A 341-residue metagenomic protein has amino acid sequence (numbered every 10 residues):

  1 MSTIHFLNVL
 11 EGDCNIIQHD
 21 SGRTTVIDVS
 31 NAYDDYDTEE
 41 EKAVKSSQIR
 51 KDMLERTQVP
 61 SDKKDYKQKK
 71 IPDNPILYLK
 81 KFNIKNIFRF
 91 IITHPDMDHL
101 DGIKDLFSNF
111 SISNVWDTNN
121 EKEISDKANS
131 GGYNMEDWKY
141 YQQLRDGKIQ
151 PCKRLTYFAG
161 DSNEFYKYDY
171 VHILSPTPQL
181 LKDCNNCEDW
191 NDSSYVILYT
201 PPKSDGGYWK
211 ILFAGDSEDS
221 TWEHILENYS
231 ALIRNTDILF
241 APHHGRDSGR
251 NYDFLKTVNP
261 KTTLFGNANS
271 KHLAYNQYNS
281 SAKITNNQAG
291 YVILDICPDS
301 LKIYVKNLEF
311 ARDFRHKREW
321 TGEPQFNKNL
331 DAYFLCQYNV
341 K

Functional and structural regions predicted by a protein language model:
M1-N86, K153-R234, I293-P298, V305-K341: Core dinuclear metal-dependent hydrolase active-site scaffold
E11-D13, N31-D34, P95-H99, E121-I124 (+5 more regions): Solvent-exposed loop/turn segments at secondary-structure junctions within structured extracellular/periplasmic domains
T25-V26, I91, W116, I211-A214 (+2 more regions): Structural motif
D35-K42, I124-Y133, H272-Q277, I293-C297: Short, charged, surface-exposed secondary-structure boundary motifs
I71, P75, H99-G102, N134-Y140 (+3 more regions): Stable alpha-helical elements in mature extracytoplasmic
I87-D98, L239-H243: Metallo-beta-lactamase
R89, M97-D146, P260, L264-A268: Active-site HxH/HxHxD metal-binding segment of metal-dependent hydrolases
N228-Y304, E309-A311: Long, structured stretches of catalytic cores involved in phosphate-ester chemistry, encompassing
